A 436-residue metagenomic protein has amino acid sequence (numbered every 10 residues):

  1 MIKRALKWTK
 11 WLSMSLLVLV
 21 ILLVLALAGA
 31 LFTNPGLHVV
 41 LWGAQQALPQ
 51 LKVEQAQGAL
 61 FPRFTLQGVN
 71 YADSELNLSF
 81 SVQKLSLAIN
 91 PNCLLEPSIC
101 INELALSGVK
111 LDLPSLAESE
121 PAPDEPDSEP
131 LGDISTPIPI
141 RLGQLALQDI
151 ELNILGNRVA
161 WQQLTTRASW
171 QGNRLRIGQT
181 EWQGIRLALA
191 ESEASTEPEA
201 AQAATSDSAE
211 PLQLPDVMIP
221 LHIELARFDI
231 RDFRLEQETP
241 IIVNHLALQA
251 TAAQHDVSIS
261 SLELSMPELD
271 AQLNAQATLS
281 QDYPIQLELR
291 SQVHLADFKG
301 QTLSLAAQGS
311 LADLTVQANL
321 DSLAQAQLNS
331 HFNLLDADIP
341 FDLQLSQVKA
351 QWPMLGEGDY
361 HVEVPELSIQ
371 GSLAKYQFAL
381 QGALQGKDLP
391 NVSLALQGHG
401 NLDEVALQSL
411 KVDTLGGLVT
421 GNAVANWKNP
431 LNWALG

Functional and structural regions predicted by a protein language model:
M1-L48, L78: N-terminal type II signal-anchor transmembrane helix that functions as the membrane-insertion/stop-transfer segment
Q45-E54, V362-V364: A short, amphipathic edge element
Q46-A47, G68, E125-D127, L142-L147 (+8 more regions): Flexible, solvent-exposed coil segments and beta strand-coil junctions, predominantly the extracellular/periplasmic
Q55-S195, S206-R234, S260-L262, Q276 (+2 more regions): Flexible beta-edge/linker motif
E75-I89, N153-S169, S192-T196, S206-L212 (+7 more regions): Amphipathic hydrophobic-ligand
L78, C100-N102, R176-G178, H255-S258 (+11 more regions): Outer-envelope beta-barrel architecture signal
G108, G184, D232-R234, M266 (+9 more regions): Transmembrane beta-strands of outer-membrane beta-barrel pores
L147-E151, I230-F233, V257-L264, Q286-V293 (+3 more regions): Transmembrane beta-strand segments that form the barrel wall of outer-membrane beta-barrel proteins
